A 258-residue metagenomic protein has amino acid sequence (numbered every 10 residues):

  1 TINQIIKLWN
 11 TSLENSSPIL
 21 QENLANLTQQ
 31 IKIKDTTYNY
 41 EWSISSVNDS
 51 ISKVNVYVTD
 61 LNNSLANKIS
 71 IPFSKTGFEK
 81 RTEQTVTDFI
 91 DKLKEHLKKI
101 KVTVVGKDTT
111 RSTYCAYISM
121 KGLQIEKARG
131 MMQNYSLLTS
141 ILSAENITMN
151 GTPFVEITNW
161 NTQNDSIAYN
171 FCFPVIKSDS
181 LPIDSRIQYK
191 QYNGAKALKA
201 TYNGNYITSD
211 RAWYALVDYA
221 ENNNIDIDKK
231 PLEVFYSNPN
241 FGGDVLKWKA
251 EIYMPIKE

Functional and structural regions predicted by a protein language model:
N3-I6, N15-S17, N23-E258: A solvent-exposed interaction/effector surface
W9: Glycine-rich phosphate-binding "P-loop"
